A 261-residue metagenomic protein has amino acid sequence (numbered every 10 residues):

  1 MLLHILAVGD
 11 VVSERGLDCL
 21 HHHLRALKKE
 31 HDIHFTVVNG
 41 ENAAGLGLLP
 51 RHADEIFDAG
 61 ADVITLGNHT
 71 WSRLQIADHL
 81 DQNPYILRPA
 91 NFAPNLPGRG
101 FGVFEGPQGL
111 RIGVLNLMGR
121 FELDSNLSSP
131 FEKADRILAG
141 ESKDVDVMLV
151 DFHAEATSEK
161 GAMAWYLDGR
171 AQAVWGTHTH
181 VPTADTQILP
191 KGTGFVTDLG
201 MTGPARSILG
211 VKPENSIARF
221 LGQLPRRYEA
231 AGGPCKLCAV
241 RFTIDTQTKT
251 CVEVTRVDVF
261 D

Functional and structural regions predicted by a protein language model:
M1-D261: Acidic, metal/ion-coordinating pockets
